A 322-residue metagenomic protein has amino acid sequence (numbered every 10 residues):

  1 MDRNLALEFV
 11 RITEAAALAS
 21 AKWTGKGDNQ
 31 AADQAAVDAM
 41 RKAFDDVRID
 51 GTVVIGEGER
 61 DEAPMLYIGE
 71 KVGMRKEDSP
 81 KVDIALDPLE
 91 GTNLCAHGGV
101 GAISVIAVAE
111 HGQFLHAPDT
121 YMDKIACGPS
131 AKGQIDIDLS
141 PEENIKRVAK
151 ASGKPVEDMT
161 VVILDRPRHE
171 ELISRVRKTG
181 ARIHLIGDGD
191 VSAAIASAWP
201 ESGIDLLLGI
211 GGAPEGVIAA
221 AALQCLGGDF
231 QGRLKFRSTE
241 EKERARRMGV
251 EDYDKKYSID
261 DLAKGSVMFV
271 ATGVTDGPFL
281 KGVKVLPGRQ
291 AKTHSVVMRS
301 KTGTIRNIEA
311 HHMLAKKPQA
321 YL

Functional and structural regions predicted by a protein language model:
M1-A85, K146, K150, V191-S192 (+3 more regions): N-terminal subdomain of lithium-sensitive/metallo-dependent phosphomonoesterases centered on the IMPase/IPPase/PAP
L5, A196-L322: Oxyanion/phosphate-interacting regions
D45-D46, V72-S79, D87, C95-G99 (+5 more regions): Solvent-exposed alpha-helices and their adjacent loops that cap or buttress functional pockets in soluble metabolic
V53-E57, I84-L86, C95-H97, H116-A117 (+5 more regions): General beta-strand structural signal in soluble alpha/beta enzymes
G58, H111, R166-P167, G189-V191 (+3 more regions): Short, ordered loop/turn segments at secondary-structure junctions
S79-E90, L94-Q113: DPxDG-like acidic metal-binding loop motif
V105-L185, G277-K284, R289-Y321: Acidic beta-strand-loop-alpha-helix segment within the catalytic core of divalent metal-dependent phosphate-processing
